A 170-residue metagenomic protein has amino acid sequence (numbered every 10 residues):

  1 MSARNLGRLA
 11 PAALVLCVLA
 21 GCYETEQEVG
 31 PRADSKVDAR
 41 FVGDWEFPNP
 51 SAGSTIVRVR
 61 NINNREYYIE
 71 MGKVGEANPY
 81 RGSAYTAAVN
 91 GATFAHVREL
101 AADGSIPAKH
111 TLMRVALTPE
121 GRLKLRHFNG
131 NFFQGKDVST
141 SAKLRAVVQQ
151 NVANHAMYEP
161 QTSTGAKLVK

Functional and structural regions predicted by a protein language model:
M1-A10: Bacterial N-terminal signal peptides that target proteins for export
V18-G21: C-terminal motif of bacterial Sec signal peptides marking the signal peptidase cleavage site
Y23-R40, F47-K170: Calycin-type beta-barrel ligand-binding domains and close structural analogs
